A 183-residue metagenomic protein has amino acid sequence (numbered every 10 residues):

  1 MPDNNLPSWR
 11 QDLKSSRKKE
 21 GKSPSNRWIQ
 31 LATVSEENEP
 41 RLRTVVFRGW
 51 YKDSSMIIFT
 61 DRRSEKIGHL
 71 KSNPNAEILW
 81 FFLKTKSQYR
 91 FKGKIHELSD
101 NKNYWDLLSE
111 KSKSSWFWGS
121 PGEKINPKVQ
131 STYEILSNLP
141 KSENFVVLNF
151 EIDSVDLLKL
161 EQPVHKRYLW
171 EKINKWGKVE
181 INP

Functional and structural regions predicted by a protein language model:
M1-D53, G68-H69: An N-terminal domain-cap segment
P2-N4, S87-P183: Charged, gly/pro-rich active-site loop segments
D12, S16, R41, F82 (+1 more regions): Tryptophan-centric aromatic hotspots in well-structured domains and transmembrane helices
P24-S25, F81-F82, W118-S120: A short, aromatic/hydrophobic, helix- or strand-capping loop or linear motif that either lines the entrance/gate
R27-I29, R43, P74, E143-V146 (+1 more regions): Short beta-strand or tight-loop elements that sit immediately N-terminal to catalytic metal-binding acidic residues
T33-E37, W80-K84, K159-Q162, K172: Short acidic, glycine-rich loop/turn motifs
E36, R63, V155-L157: Short beta-turn/strand-loop junction motif enriched in small, turn-promoting residues
R48-K86: A short mixed-secondary-structure module that forms the rim of ligand-binding clefts
